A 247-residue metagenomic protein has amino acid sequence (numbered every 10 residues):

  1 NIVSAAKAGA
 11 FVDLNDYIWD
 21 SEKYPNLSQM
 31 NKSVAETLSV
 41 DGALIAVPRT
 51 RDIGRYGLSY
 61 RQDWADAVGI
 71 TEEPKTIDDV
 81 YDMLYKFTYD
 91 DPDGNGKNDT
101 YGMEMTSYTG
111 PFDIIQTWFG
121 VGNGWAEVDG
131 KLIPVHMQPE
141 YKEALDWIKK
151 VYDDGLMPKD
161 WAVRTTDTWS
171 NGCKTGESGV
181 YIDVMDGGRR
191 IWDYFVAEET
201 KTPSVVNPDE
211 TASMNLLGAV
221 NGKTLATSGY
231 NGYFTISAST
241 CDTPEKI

Functional and structural regions predicted by a protein language model:
N1-I247: Extracytoplasmic/secretory soluble proteins
